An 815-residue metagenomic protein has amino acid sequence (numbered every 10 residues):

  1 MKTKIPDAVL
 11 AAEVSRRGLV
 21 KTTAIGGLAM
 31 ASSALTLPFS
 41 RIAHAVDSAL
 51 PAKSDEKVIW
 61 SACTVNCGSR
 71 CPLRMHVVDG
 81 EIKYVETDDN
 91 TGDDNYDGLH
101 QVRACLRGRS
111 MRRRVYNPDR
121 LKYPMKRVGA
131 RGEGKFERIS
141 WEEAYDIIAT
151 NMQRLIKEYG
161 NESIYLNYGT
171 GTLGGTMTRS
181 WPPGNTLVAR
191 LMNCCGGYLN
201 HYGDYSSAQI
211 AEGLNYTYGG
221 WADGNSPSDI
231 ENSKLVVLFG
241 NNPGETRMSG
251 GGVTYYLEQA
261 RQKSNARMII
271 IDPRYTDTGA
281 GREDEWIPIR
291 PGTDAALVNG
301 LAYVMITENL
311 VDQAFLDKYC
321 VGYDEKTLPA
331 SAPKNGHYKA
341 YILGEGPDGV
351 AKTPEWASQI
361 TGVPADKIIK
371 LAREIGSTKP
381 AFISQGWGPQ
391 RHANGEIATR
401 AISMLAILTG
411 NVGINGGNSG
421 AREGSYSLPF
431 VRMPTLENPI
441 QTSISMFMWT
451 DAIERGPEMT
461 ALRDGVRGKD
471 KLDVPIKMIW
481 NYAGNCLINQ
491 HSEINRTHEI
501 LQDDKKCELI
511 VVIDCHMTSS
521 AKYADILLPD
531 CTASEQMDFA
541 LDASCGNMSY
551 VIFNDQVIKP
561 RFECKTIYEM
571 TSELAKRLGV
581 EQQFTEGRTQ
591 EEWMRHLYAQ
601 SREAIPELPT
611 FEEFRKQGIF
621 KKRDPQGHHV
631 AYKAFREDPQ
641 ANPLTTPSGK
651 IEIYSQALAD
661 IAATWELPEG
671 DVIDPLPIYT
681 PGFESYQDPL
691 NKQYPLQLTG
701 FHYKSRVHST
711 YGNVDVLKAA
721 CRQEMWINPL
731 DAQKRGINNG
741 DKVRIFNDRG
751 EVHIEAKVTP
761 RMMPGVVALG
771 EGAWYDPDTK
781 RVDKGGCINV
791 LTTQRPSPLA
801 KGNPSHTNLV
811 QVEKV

Functional and structural regions predicted by a protein language model:
K2-D7, P183-I271, A296, A406-Y523 (+2 more regions): Extended redox/cofactor-interaction regions of prokaryotic respiratory oxidoreductases
K2-L310, G336, E355, A461 (+5 more regions): N-terminal export/assembly segments and adjacent metallocofactor-ligating motifs of anaerobic energy-metabolism
G169-T170, K318-V321, I375, N418-L428 (+2 more regions): A glycine-rich phosphate-binding loop feature that marks nucleotide/adenosyl-phosphate handling sites
K263, R274-T378: Long, well-ordered, tryptophan-enriched scaffold segments
E283-I289, S549-P560: Short beta-alpha connecting loops at secondary-structure transitions that line or flank enzyme active sites
K334-N335, K339-E454: Active-site phosphate/pyrophosphate-binding segments
E508-L509, Q556-A575: Phosphate/diphosphate-binding loops
I567-Q617, S709-Y711, D715-W726, L730-V815: Long, contiguous, secondary-structure-rich segments that constitute the structural scaffold of globular domains
